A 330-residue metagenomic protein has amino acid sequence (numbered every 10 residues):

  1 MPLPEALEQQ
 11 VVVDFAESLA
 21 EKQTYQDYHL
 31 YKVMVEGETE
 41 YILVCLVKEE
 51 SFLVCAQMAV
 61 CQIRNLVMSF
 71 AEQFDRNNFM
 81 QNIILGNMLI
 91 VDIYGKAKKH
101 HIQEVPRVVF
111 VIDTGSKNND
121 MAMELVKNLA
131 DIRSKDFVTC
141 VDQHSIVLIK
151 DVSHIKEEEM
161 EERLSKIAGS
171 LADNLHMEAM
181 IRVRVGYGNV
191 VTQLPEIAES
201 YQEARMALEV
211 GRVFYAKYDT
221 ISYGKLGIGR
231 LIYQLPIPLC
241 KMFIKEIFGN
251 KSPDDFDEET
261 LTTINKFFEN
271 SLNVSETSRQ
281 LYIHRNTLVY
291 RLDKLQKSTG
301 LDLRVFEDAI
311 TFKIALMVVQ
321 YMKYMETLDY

Functional and structural regions predicted by a protein language model:
M1-Y25: Structured interaction and signal-relay segments at domain junctions
P2-L3, V44, G86: Glycine-centered small-residue hotspots that permit tight backbone geometry or close packing
L19-M34, E38-C45: A short beta-strand signature within small-molecule sensing/ligand-binding domains used in signal transduction
E40-E50, D151-S153, G188: Short beta-strand-to-loop transition segments that serve as allosteric relay/switch motifs in sensory/regulatory domains
L43, A59-I63, I197, I228: Long, contiguous hydrophobic alpha-helical segments, chiefly transmembrane helices and signal peptides
E49-G95: Juxtadomain coupling helices with adjacent low-complexity linkers
Y94, K98-Y330: Cytosolic nucleotide-utilizing catalytic cores of signal-transduction proteins
